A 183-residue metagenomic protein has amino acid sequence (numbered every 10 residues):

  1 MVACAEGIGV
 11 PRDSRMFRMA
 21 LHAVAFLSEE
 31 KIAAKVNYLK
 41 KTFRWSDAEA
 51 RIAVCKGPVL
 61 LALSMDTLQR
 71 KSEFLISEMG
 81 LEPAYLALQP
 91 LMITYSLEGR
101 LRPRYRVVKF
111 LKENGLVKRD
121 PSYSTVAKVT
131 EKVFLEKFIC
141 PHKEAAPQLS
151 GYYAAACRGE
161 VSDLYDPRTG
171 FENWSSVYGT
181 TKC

Functional and structural regions predicted by a protein language model:
M1-C183: Long amphipathic alpha-helical repeat/alpha-solenoid cores
